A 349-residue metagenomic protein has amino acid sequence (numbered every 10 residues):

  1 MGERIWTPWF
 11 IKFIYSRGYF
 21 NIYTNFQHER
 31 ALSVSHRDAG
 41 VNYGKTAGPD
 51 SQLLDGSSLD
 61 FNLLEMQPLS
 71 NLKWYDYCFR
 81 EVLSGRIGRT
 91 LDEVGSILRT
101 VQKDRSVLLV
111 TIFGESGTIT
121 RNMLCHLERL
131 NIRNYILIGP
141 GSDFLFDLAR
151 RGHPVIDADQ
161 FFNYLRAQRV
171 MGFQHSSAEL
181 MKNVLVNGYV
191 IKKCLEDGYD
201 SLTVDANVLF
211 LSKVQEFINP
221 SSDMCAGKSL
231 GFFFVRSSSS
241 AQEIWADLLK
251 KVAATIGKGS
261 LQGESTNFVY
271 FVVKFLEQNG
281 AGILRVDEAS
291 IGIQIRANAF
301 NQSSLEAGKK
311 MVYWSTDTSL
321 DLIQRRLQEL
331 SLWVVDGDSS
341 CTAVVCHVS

Functional and structural regions predicted by a protein language model:
M1-L54, V235-S349: Catalytic core and acceptor-binding pocket of nucleotide-sugar-dependent glycosyltransferases
T7-W9, E93-S96, T120-C125, G141-F144 (+4 more regions): Eukaryotic intrinsically disordered and solvent-exposed regulatory patches
N21-N25, L137, L202-D205, A226 (+1 more regions): A structural signal for short, well-ordered beta-strand segments and their strand-loop junctions that often border
D38-G40, L53-L109, I119-R121, A149-I156 (+4 more regions): Juxtamembrane luminal stem/stalk of type II transmembrane Golgi/ER carbohydrate-processing enzymes
T111-G114, P140, S315-T316: Structural motif
H126-N134: Short, acidic, metal-binding catalytic loop of nucleotide-sugar glycosyltransferases
P140-D197: Active-site-proximal specificity loops/subdomain of glycosyltransferases
M181-Q242: GT-A fold catalytic core of metal-dependent nucleotide-sugar glycosyltransferases, centered on the diacidic
